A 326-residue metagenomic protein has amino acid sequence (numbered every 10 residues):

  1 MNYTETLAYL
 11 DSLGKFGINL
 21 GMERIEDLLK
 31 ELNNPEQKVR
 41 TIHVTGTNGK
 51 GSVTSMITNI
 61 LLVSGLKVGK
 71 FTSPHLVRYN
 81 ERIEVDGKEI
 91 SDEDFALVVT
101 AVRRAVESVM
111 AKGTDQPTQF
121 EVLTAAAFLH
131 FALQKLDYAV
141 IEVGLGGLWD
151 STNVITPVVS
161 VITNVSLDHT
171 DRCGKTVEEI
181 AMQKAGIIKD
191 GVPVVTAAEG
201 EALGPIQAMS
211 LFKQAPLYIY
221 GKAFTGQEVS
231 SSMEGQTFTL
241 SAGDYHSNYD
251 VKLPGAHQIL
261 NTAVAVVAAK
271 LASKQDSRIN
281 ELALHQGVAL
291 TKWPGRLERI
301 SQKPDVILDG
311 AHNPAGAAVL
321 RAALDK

Functional and structural regions predicted by a protein language model:
M1-N48, S52-K67, L76-R78, R104 (+4 more regions): N-terminal leader/targeting and accessory segments in enzymes
M22, E26-K30, N34-Q37, V63-I155 (+2 more regions): ATP-dependent carboxylate-amine ligase catalytic core
K38, L133, Y138-V143, D150-V161 (+3 more regions): Nucleotide phosphate-binding/pyrophosphate-handling subdomain across enzymes that bind or process nucleotide phosphates
I42, G69-F71, V159-V161, V195 (+1 more regions): Hydrophobic/aromatic beta-strand patches that form the interior of the parallel beta-sheet core in alpha/beta enzyme
L66, V192, K213-L217: Short glycine/serine/threonine/alanine-rich loop segments
T114-D115, V194-A197, I307-L308: Short catalytic-loop micro-motif centered on adjacent basic/acidic residues
L123-R172, L203-N248: Extended acidic/charged loop-beta regions that coordinate divalent cations and stabilize anionic phosphate/carboxylate
A181-D190: Membrane-proximal helix-turn-helix segments that form the acceptor-binding/catalytic region of lipid-linked
